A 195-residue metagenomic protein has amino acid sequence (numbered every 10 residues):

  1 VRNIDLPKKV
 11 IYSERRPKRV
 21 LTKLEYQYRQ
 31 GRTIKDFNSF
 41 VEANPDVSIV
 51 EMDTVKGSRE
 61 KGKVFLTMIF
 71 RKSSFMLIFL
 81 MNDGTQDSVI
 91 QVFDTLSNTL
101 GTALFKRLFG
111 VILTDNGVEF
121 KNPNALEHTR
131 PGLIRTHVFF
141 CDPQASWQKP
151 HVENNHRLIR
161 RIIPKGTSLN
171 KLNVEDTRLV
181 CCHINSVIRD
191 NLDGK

Functional and structural regions predicted by a protein language model:
V1-N154, L158-S168, L172-N173, L179-R189: Secondary-structure boundary/capping micro-motif
